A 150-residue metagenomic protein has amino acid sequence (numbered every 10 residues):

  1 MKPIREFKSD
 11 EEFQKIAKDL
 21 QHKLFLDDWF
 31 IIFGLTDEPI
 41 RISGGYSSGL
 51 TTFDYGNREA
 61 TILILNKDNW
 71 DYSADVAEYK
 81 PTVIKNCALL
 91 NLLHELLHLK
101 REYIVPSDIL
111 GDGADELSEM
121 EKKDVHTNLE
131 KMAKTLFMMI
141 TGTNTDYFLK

Functional and structural regions predicted by a protein language model:
M1-P3, D28-I42: Propeptide-to-catalytic entry region of secreted or membrane-anchored zinc metalloproteases
K2-F13, K122, H126: A short, highly charged nucleic-acid-interacting micro-segment common to nuclease and nuclease-linked defense proteins
K8-W29: Zn2+-dependent metallopeptidase catalytic core
S43-N86, Y103: Active-site scaffold of zinc-dependent metalloenzymes
V83-N86, E102-G142: Post-HEXXH active-site segment of zinc metalloproteases
L90-Y103: Active-site recognition of the HExxH zinc-binding catalytic motif
I140-K150: Replace "(M1/M4/M9/M12/WLM)" with "(e.g., M1/M4/M8/M9/M12/M26/WLM)" and add "not limited to" to clarify scope
